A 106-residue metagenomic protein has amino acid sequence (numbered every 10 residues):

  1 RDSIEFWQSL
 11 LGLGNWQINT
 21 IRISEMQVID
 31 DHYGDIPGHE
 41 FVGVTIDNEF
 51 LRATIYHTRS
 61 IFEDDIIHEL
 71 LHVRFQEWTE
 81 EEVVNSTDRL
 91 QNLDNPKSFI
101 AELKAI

Functional and structural regions predicted by a protein language model:
R1-N19: Zn2+-dependent metallopeptidase catalytic core
I4, E63, P96-I100: Short amphipathic alpha-helical segments that mediate assembly, nucleic-acid/protein binding, or membrane association
L10-L11, I23, I29, L51 (+2 more regions): Extended hydrophobic/Leu-rich segments
R22-A53: Catalytic zinc-binding patch centered on the HExxH motif and its immediate surroundings that defines zinc-dependent
N48-I66, Q76-E77: Short pre-active-site segment immediately N-terminal to the catalytic Zn-binding motif
E69: Walker B catalytic acidic pair
V73: Short alpha-helical functional segments enriched in proximate histidine and acidic residues
Q76-I106: Post-HExxH zinc-binding segment in Zn-dependent metallohydrolases
